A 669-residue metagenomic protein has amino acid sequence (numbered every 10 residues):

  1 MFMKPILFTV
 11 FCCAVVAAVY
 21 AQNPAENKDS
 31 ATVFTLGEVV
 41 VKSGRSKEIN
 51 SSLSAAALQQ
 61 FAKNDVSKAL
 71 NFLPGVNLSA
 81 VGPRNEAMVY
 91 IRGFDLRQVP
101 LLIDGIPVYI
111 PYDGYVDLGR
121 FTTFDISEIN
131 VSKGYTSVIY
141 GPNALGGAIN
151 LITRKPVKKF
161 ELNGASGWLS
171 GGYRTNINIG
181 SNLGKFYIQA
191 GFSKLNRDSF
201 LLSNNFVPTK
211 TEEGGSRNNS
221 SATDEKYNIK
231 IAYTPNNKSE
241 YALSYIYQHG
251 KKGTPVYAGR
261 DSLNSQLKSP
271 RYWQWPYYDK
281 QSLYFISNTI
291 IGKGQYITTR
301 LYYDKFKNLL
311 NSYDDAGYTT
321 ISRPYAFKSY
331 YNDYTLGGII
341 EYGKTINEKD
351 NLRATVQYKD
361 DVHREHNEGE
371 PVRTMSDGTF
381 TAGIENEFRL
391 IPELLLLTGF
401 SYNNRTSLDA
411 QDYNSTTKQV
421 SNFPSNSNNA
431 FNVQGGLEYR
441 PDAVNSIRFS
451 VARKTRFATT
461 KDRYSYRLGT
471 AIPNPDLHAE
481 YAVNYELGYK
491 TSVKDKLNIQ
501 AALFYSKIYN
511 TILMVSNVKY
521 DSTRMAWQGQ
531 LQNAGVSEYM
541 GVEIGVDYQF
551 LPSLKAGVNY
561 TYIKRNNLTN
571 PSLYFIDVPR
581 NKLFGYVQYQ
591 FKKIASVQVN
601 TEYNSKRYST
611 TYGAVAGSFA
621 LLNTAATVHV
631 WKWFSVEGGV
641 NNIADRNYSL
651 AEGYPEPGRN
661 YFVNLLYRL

Functional and structural regions predicted by a protein language model:
N27, T32-V66, M88, L96: N-terminal periplasmic "start-of-domain" segments of outer-membrane beta-barrel proteins
A57, I106-K133: Short acidic/polar hinge/loop motifs at secondary-structure boundaries that mediate gating or recognition
V66-A69, A87-Y90, D117-T122, V131 (+4 more regions): N-terminal periplasmic accessory domains that precede and gate Gram-negative outer-membrane beta-barrel machines
S67-P107, S127: Extracytoplasmic beta-strand/coil segments of soluble accessory domains associated with Gram-negative outer-membrane
K158-K159, N182-W275: Periplasmic-side early beta-strands and strand-to-turn transitions of outer-membrane beta-barrels
G180, G191, A232-N236, F449 (+4 more regions): Conserved C-terminal beta-signal and adjacent last beta-strands/turns of outer-membrane beta-barrel proteins
K268-I290, Y331, S421-R440, N445-S446 (+4 more regions): Outer-membrane beta-barrel signature, preferentially recognizing the C-terminal barrel domain of Gram-negative
K359, P392, L396, Y505-K507 (+2 more regions): Gram-negative outer-membrane beta-barrel transporters
